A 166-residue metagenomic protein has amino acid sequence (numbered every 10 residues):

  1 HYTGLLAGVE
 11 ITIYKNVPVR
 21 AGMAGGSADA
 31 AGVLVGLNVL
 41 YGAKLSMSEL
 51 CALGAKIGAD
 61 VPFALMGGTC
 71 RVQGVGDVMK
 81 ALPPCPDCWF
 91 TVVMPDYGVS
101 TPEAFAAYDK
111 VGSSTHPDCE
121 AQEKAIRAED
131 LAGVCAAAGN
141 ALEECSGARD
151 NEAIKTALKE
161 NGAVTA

Functional and structural regions predicted by a protein language model:
H1-P18, D150: Helix-rich "cap/lid" substructures immediately adjacent to catalytic or cofactor-binding pockets
Y2-E10, G36-A55: Phosphate-handling active-site elements
E10-Y14, L53, A64, Q73: Solvent-exposed beta-strand sheet faces enriched in polar/charged residues
A21-E49, F63-L65: DPxDG-like acidic metal-binding loop motif
Y41, T165-A166: Glycine-rich, Arg-bearing micro-motifs that act as flexible, cationic patches
M66, R71-T165: Conserved, helical-rich catalytic subdomain that frames metal- and/or nucleotide-binding sites in enzyme alpha/beta
